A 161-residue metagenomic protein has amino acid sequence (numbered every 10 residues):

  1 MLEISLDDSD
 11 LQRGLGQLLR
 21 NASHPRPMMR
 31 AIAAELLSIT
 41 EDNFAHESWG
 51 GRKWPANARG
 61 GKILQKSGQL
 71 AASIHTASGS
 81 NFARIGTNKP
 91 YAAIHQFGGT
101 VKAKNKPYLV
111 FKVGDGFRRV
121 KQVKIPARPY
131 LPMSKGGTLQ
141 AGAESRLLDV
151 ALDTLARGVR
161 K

Functional and structural regions predicted by a protein language model:
M1-Q96, K102-K161: Short, Lys/Arg-rich flexible segments
